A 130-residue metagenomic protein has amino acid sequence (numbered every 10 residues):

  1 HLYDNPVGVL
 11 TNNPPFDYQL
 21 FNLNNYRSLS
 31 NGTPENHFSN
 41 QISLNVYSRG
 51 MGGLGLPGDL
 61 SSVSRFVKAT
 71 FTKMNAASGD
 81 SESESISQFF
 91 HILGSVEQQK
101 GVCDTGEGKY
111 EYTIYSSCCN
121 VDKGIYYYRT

Functional and structural regions predicted by a protein language model:
H1-L2: Internal, conserved structured core segments that host functional sites
P6-T130: C-terminus-biased signal that marks the final domain/tail of proteins
